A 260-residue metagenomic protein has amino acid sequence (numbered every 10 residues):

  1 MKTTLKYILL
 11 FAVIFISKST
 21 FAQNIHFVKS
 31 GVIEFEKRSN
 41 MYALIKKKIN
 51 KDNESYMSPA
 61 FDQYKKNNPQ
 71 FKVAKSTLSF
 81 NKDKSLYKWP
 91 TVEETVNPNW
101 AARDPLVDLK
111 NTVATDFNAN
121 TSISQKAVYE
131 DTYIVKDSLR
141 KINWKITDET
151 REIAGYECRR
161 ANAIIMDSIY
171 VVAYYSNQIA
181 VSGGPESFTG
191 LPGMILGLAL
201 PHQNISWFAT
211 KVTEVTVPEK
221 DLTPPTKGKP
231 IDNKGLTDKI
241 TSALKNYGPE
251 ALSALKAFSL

Functional and structural regions predicted by a protein language model:
M1-V28, S253, A257-L260: Bacterial Sec-dependent N-terminal signal peptides
N24-L260: Extended soluble regions of mature proteins
